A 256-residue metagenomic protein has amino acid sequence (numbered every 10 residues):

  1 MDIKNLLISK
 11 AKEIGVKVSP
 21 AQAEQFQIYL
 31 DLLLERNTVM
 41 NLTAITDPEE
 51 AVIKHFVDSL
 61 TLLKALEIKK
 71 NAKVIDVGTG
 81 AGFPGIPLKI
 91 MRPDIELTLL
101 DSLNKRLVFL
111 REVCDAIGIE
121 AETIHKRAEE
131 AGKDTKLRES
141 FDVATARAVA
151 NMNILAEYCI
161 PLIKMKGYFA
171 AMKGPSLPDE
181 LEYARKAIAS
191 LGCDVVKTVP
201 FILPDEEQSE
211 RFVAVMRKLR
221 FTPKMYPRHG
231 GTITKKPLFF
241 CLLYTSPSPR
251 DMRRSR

Functional and structural regions predicted by a protein language model:
I3-K69, E112-I119: Class I SAM-dependent transferase core
T46, H125-R127, K197-V199: Short loop/edge segments at beta-strand edges and connector loops that shape dinucleotide/nucleotide cofactor-binding
L60-A150, A156-E157: Conserved SAM/SAH cofactor-binding pocket of Class I
E129, G174-P178: Short "lid" loop at the C-terminus of a central beta-strand within the Rossmann-like core of SAM-dependent
A156-K166: A short glycine-rich, Lys/Arg-flanked "PGG" loop and its adjoining helix->strand segment in the class I
G167-K173: Conserved beta-strand signature within the Rossmann-like core of class I S-adenosyl-L-methionine
E182-L243: SAM/dcSAM-binding transferase cores
Y244-D251: Conserved small/polar residues in nucleotide/adenosyl-binding loops
